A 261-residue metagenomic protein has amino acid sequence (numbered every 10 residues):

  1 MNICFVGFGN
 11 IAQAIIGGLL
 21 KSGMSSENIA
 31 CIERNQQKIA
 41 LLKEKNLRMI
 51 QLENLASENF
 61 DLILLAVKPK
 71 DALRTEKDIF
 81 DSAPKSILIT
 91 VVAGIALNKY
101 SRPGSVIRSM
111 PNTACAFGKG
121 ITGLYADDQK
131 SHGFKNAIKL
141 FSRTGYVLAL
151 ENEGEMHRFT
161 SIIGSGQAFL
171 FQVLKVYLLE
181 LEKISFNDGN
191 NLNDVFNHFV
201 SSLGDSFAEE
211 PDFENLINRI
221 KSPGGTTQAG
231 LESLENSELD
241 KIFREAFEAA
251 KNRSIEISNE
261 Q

Functional and structural regions predicted by a protein language model:
M1-C4: Extreme N-terminal starter segment of soluble prokaryotic enzymes
F8-G9: Glycine-rich Rossmann-fold phosphate-binding loop(s) that bind the pyrophosphate of adenine dinucleotide cofactors
A12-Q13: N-terminal Rossmann-fold NAD(P) dinucleotide-binding loop
I16, A30, Q36-I39, K45 (+1 more regions): Rossmann-like NAD(P)(H) cofactor-binding subdomain of soluble oxidoreductases
L19, G23: Aromatic pocket-lining residues of Rossmann-like dinucleotide-binding sites
I29, A72, N187-V195, L216 (+1 more regions): Small-residue helix-packing motif on alpha-helices
Y100-S105, I121-R158, A168-E209, R253-I257: Internal alpha-helical scaffold of NAD(P)-dependent oxidoreductase catalytic cores
D194-Q261: NAD(P)-dependent Rossmann-like dehydrogenase/reductase catalytic/cofactor-binding core
